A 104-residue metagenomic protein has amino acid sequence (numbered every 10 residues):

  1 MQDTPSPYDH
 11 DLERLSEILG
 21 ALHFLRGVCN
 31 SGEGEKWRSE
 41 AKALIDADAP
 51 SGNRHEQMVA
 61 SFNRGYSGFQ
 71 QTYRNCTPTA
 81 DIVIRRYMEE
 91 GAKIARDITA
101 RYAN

Functional and structural regions predicted by a protein language model:
M1-V28: Immediate post-signal-peptide N-terminus of mature secreted/exported proteins
E33-N104: Compact alpha-helical subdomains of small soluble proteins
